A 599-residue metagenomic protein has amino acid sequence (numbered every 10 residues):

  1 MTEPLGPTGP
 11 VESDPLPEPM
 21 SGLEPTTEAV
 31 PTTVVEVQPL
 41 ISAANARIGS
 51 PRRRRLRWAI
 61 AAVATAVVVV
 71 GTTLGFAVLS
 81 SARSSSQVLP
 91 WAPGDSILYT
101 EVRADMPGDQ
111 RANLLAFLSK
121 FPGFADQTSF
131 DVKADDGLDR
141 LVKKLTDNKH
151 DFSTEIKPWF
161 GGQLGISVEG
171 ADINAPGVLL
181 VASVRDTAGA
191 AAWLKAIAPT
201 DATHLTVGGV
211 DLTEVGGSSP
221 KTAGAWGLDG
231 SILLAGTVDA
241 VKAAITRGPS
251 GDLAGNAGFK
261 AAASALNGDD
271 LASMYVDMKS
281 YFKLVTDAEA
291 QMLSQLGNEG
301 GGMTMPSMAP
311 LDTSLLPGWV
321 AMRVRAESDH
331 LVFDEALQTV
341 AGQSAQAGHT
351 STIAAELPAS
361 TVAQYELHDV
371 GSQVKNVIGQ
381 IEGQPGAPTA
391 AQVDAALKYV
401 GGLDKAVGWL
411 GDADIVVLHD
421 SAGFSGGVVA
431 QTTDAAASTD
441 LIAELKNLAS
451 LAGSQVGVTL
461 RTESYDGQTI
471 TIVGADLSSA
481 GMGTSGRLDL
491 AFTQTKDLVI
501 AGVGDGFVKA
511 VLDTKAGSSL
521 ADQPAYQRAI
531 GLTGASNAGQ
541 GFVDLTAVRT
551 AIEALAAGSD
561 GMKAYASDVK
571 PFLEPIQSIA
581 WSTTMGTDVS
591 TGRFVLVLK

Functional and structural regions predicted by a protein language model:
M1-R55: Terminal targeting segments of Actinobacterial cell-envelope proteins
E3-P4, A171-I173, T584-T587, T591: N-terminal non-globular leader segments, chiefly Sec-dependent signal peptides
A44-G177, A182-E214, A263-P317, A326 (+4 more regions): Structural boundary/hinge residues at secondary-structure and domain interfaces
Y99-T100, N148-G268, V407-R528, L598: Single conserved position on a long alpha-helix in the C-terminal lobe of the eukaryotic protein kinase
V320-M322: Short, Φ-rich (hydrophobic/aromatic) sequence segments
S485, G504-K599: Long, C-terminal catalytic modules of enzymes
